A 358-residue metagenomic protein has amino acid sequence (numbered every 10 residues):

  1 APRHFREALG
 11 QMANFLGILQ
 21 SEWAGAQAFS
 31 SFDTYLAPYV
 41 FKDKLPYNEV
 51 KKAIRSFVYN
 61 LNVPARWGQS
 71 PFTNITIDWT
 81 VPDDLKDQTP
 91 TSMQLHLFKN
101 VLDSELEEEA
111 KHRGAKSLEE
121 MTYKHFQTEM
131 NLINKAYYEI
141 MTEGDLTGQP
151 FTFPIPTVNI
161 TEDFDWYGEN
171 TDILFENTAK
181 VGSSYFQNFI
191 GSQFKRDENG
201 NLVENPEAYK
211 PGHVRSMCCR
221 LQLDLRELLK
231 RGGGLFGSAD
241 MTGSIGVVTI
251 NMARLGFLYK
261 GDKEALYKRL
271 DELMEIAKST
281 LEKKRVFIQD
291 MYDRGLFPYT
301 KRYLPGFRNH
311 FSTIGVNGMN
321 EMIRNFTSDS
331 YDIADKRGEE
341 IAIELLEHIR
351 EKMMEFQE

Functional and structural regions predicted by a protein language model:
A1-R308, D329, D335-E358: Conserved catalytic cores of very large enzyme subunits
T34, S312-N325, E347: Contiguous, well-ordered alpha-helical segments that form the cores/surfaces of helical PPI scaffolds
